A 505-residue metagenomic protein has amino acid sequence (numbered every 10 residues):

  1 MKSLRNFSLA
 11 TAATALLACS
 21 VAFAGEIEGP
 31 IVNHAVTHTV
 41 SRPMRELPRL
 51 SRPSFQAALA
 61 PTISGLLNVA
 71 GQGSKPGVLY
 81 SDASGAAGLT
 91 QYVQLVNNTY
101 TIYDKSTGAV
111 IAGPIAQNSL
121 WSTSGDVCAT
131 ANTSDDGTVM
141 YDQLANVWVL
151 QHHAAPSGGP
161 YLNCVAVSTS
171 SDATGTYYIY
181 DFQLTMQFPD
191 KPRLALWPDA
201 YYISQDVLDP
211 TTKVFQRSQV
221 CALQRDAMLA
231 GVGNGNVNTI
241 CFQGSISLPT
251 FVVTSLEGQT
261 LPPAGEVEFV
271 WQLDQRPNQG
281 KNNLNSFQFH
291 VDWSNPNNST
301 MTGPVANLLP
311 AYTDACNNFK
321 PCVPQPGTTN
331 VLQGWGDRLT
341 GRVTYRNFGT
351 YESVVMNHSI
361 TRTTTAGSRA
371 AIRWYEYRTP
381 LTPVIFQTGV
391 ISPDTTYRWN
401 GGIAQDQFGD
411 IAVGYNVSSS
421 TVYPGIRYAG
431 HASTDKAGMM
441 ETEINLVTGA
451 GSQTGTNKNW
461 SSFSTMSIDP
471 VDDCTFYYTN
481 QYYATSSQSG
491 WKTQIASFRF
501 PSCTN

Functional and structural regions predicted by a protein language model:
K2-T11: Bacterial N-terminal signal peptides that target proteins for export
A10-S20: Bacterial N-terminal signal peptides
G25-N505: C-terminal PAP-associated
